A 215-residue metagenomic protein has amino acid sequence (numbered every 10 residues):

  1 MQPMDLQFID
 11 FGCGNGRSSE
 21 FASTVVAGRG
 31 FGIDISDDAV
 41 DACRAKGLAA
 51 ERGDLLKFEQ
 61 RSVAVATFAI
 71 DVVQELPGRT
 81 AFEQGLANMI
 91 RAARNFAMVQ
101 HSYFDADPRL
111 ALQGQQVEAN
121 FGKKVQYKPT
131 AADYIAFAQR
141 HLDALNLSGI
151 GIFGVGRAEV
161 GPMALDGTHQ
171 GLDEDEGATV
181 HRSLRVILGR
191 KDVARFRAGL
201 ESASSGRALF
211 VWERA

Functional and structural regions predicted by a protein language model:
M1-S62, T80, M98-A215: Class I (Rossmann-like) S-adenosyl-L-methionine-dependent methyltransferase catalytic domain, capturing the SAM-binding
S23-V25, A87-R91: Short, surface-exposed basic-aromatic patches at helix termini and helix-loop junctions that form
F68: A conserved beta-strand element that flanks and buttresses the S-adenosyl-L-methionine
D71-E75: Short catalytic micro-motifs in class I SAM-dependent methyltransferases
L76-N88: A short, conserved alpha-helix within the catalytic core of class I
A92-A97: Short glycine-dipeptide loop
